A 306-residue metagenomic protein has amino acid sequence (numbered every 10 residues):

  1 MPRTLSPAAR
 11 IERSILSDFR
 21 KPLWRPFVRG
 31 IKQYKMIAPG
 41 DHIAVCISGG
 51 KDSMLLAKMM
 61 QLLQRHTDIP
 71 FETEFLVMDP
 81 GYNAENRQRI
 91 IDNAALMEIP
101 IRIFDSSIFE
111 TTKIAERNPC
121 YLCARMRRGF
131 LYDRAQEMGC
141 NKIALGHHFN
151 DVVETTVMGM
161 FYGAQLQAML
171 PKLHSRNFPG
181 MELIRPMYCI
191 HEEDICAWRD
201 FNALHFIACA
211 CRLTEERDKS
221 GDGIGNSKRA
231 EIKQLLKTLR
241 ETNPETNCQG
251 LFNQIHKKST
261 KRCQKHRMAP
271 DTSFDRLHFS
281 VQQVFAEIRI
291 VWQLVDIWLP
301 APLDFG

Functional and structural regions predicted by a protein language model:
P2-M158, Y162, L166, L170 (+4 more regions): ATP-dependent adenylation/nucleotidyltransferase module used to activate substrates
E72, D151-L235: Catalytic subdomain that performs nucleotidyl-dependent activation
C120-C123, C140, C211, C263 (+2 more regions): Disulfide-bonded cysteines in secreted/extracellular proteins and peptides
E231-S259: An accessory alpha-helical subdomain
I255-K258, K265, V281, V291: Cationic, amphipathic, low-complexity alpha-helical segments enriched in hydrophobics plus arginine/proline
Q264-M268, Q283, E287, A301-D304: Charged/polar low-complexity intrinsically disordered segments
H266, D271, D275-H278, D296 (+1 more regions): Intrinsic-disorder-associated, low-complexity terminal segments enriched in Asp/Asn/His/Tyr and depleted of Lys/Arg
